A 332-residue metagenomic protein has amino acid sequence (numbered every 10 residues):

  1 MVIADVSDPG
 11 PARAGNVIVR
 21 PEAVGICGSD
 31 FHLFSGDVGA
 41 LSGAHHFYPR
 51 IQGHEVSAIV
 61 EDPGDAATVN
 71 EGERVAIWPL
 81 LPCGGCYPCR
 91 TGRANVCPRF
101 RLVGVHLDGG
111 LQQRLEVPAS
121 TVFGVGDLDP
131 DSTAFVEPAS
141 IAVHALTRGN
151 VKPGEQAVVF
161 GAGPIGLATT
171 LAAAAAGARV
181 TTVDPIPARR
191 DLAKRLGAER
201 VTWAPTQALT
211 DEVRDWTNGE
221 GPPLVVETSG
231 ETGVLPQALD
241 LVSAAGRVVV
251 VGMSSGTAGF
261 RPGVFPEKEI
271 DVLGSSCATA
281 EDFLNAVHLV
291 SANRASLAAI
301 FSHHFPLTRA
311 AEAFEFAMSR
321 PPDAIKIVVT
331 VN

Functional and structural regions predicted by a protein language model:
P9-V24, G39-Y87, G126-L128: Glycine-rich beta-strand-centered segment in the early N-terminal region that forms part of a ligand/cofactor-binding
D37, I186, S254, A278: Residues in the short beta-alpha loop(s) of Rossmann-like NAD(P)-binding domains
H54, L81-F160, A298: NAD(P)H dinucleotide-binding glycine-rich loop of Rossmann-like/cofactor-binding domains, especially the beta1-alpha1
L128-Q207, D211: Mid-domain Rossmann-like dinucleotide-binding core that forms the NAD(H)/NADP(H) cofactor-binding site
G149, D191, L196-D271, A311: Glycine-rich cofactor phosphate-binding loops and adjacent beta1-alpha1 units of small-molecule cofactor enzyme domains
G154, G221-P222, L297, A310: Local beta-strand N-terminus motif with an aromatic residue
P187, P236-D240, A280-N332: C-terminal hydrophobic helical "lid"/dimerization subdomain of Rossmann-like NAD(P)H-dependent oxidoreductases
R247, F260-A299: Rossmann-fold dehydrogenase core element
